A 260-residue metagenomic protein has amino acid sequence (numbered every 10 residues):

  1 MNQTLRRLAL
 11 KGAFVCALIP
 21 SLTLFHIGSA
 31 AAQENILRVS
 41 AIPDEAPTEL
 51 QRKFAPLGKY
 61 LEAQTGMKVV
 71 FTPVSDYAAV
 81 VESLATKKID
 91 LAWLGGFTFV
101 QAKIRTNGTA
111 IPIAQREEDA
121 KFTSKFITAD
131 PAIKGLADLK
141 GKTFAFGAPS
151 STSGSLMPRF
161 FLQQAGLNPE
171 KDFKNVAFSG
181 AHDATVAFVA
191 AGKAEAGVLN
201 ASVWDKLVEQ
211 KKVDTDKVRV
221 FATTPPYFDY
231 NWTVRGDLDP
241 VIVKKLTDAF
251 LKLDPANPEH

Functional and structural regions predicted by a protein language model:
N2-L5, L10-L22, H26-A79, H260: N-terminal hydrophobic or amphipathic helices and topogenic motifs
E34, S40-E62, V74, F97 (+2 more regions): Bilobed "Venus flytrap"/periplasmic-binding protein-like clamshell domains and structurally analogous long
S40-P43, E118-K125, K212-F250, D254: Periplasmic-binding protein-like
K68, F146-Q163, K245-H260: Ligand-binding clefts/hinges and TM-proximal coupling segments of bilobed small-molecule sensing domains
V70-T72, V176-A177, R219-F221: General small-molecule cofactor/ligand-binding pocket signal
A78-A92, R105-T106, A137-K140, A181-S202: Short helices/loops that flank or line small-molecule/ion binding pockets
E82-D138: Acidic, polar ligand-binding/catalytic clefts
G96-T106, Q163-Q164, A190, E195-T215: A ligand-binding cleft/hinge motif common to bilobed small-molecule-binding domains
